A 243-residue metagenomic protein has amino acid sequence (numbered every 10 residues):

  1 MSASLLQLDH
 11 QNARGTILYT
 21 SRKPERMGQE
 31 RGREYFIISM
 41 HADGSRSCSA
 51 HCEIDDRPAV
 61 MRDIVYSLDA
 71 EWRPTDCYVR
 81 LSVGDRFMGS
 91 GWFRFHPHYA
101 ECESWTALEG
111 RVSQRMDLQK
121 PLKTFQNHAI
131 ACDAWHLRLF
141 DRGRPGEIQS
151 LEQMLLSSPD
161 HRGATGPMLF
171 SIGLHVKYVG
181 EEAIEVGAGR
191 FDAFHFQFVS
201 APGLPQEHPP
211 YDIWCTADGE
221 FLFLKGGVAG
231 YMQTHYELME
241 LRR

Functional and structural regions predicted by a protein language model:
M1-T106, L151-R243: Acidic, serine/threonine-rich low-complexity disordered tracts
H96-D160: Surface-exposed beta-loop interaction hotspot
